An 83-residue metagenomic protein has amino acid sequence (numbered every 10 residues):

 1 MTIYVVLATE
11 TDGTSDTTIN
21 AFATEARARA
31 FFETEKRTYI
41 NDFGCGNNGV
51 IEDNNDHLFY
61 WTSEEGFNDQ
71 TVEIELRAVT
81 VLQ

Functional and structural regions predicted by a protein language model:
M1-T18: Short aromatic-glycine-(Arg/Gly/Cys) micro-motifs in beta-strand/loop hairpins
L7-E10, A23, T62, A78-T80: Residue-level signal for short segments within beta-strands and strand-turn junctions of well-structured beta-sheet
T9-T11, A23-G46: A short, charged, amphipathic alpha-helix used as a generic interaction element across diverse proteins
G13, R27, V81-Q83: Generic "edge-of-domain/loop-turn" microfeature
T17-N20, Q70-V72: Short beta-strand segments
T34-Q83: Short, mixed-charge low-complexity intrinsically disordered segments
